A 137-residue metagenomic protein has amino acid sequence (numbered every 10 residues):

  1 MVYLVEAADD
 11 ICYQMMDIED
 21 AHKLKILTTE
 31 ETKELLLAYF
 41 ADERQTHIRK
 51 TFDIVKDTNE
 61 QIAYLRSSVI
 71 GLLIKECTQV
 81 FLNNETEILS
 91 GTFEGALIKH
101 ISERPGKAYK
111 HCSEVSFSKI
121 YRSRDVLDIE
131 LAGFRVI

Functional and structural regions predicted by a protein language model:
M1-I137: Histidine-centered, transition-metal-coordinating active-site segments
